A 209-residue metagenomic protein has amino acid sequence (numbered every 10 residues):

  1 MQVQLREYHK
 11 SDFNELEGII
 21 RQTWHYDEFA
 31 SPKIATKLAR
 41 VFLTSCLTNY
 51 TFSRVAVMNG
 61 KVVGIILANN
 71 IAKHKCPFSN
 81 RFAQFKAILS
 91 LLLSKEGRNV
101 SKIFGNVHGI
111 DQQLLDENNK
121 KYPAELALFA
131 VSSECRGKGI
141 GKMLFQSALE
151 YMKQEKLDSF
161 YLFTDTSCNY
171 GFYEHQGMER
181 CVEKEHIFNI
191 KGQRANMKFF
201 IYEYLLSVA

Functional and structural regions predicted by a protein language model:
Q2-G18, N70: A short beta-loop-alpha structural element at the N-terminal edge of CoA-dependent acyl/N-acetyltransferase catalytic
L43-V55, I71-C76, E125: A short helix-loop-beta-strand connector motif used in the catalytic cores of GNAT acetyltransferases and, in some
A72-A124, N189-A195: Conserved acyl-donor/pantetheine-binding loop and adjacent beta-alpha core of acyl/acetyltransferases and related
P123-A124, M152-D165: Conserved GNAT acetyl-CoA-binding A-motif
A127-F129, S133-R136, Y161-G171, I187-I190: Conserved beta-strand-loop-alpha-helix junction that forms the acyl-donor binding cleft
G137-E150, H175: Conserved acetyl-CoA-binding loop-helix of GNAT-fold acetyltransferases
K142, Q154, T166-E183: Conserved active-site alpha-helix within GNAT-family acetyltransferase domains
Y161, E179-N196: Conserved catalytic-core motifs of GNAT/GCN5-like acyltransferases
